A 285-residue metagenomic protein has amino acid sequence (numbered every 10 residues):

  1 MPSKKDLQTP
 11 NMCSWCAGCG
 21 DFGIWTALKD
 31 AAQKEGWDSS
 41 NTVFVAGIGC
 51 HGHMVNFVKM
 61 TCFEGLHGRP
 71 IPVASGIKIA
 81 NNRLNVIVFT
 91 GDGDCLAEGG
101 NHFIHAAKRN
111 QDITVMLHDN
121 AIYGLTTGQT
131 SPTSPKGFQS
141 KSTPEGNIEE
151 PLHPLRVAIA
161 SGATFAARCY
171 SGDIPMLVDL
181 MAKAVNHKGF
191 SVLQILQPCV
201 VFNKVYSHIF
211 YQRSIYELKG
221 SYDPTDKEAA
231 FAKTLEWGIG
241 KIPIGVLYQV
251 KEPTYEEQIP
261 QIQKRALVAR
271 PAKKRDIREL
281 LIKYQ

Functional and structural regions predicted by a protein language model:
M1, P10, C199-Q285: Flexible, low-complexity linker and terminal segments
K5-L66: Active-site diphosphate/adenylate-binding microenvironment
D6, P10-C13, G18-W25, H67 (+4 more regions): Electropositive phosphate-/nucleotide-binding environments in soluble metabolic enzymes
V43-A46, V88, V115-H118, A166-Y170 (+2 more regions): General beta-strand structural signal in soluble alpha/beta enzymes
I48-G124: Thiamine diphosphate
G49-C50, G93, Q197-P198, K251-E252: Short glycine-rich anion-binding loops that position phosphate/pyrophosphate groups of nucleotides and phosphorylated
E98-I113, I122-P243: Glycine-rich ThDP/TPP pyrophosphate-binding loop and its adjacent helix/strand module within ThDP-dependent enzymes
